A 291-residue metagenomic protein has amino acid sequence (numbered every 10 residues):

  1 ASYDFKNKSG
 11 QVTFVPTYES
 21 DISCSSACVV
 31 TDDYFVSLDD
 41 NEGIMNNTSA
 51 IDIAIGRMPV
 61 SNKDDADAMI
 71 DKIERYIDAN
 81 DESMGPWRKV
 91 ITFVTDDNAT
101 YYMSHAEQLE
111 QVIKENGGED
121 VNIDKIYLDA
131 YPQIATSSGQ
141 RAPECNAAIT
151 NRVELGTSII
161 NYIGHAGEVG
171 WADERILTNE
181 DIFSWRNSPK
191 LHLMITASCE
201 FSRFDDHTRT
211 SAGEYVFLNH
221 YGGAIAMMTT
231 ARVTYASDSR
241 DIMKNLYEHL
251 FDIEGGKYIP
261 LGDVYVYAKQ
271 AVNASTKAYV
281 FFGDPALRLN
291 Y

Functional and structural regions predicted by a protein language model:
A1-Y291: Cysteine-dependent hydrolase recognition
